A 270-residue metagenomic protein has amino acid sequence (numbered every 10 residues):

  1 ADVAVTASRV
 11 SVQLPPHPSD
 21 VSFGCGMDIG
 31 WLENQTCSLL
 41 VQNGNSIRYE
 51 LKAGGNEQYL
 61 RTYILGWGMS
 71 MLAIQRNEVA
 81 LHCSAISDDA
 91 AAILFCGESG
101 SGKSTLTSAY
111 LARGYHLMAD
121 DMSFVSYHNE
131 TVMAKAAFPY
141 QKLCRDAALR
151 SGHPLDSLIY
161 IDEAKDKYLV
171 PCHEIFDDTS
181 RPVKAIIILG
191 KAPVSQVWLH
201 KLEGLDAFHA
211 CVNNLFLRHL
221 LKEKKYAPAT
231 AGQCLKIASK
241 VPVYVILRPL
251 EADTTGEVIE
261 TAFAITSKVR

Functional and structural regions predicted by a protein language model:
A1-P15: Short Lys/Arg-enriched alpha/beta "domain-start" segment
G26-Q75: Charged, amphipathic alpha-helical linker segments immediately N-terminal to NTP-binding catalytic cores
L72-A85: Pre-Walker A adenine-sensing motif
S84, D88-G97, R113-R270: Glycine-rich, often acidic-flanked micro-motifs that create phosphate/phosphodiester-binding or positioning elements
G100: Walker A (P-loop) phosphate-binding loop of P-loop NTPases
K103: Conserved lysine of the Walker
L106-T107: Post-Walker A alpha-helix
Y110: Aromatic pocket-lining residues of Rossmann-like dinucleotide-binding sites
